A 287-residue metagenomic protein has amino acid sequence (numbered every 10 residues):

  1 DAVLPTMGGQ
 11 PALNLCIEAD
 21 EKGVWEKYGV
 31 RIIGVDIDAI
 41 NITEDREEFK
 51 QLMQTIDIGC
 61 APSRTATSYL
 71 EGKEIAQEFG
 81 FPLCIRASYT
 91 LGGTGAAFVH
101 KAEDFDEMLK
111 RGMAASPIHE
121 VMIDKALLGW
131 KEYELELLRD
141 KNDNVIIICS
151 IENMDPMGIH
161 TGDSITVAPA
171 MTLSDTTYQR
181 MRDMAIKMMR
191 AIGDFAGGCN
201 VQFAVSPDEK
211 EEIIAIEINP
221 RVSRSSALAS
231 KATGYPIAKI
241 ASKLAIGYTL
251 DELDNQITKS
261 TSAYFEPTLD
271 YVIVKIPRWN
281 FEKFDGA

Functional and structural regions predicted by a protein language model:
D1-G23: N-terminal glycine-rich "phosphate-gripper" loop used for MgATP/nucleotide binding and carboxylate activation
A2, P11, I56, G92 (+1 more regions): ATP-dependent carboxylate activation and anion-phosphoryl transfer catalytic cores that bind Mg-ATP to form
L4-M7, N41, R64, H100: Small/polar loops that bind or transfer phosphate-bearing groups
L15, F49, G72, L135 (+1 more regions): Aromatic/hydrophobic pocket-lining residues that form π-stacking "cages" and hydrophobic walls in ligand
E18-K27, R31, H100-D106: A glycine- and small-aliphatic-rich helix-loop capping segment at beta-alpha/alpha-beta transitions that lines
E18-W25, D38-A39, E71, A204 (+1 more regions): Catalytic-core regions of core metabolic enzymes, especially those transforming organic acids/acyl-group intermediates
E21, T43-K50, M157, F284: Short, glycine/polar-rich helix-capping loops at beta-to-alpha or helix-loop-helix junctions that flank or form
K27-A96: A conserved helix-loop-beta module that forms one wall/lid of the active-site cleft in ATP-utilizing catalytic domains
